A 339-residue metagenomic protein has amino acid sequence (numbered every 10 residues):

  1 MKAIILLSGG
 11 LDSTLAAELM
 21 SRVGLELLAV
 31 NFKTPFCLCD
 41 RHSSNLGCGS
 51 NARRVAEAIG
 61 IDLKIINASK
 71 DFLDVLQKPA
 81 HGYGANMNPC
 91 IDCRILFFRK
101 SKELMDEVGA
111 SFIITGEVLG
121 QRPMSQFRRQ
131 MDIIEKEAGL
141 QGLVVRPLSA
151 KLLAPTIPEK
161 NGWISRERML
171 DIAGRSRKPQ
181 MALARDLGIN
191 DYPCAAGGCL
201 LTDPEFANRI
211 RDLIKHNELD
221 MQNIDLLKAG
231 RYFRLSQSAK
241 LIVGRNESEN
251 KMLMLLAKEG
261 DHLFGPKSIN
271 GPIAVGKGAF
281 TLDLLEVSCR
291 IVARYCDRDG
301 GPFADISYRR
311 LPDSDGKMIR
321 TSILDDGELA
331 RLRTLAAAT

Functional and structural regions predicted by a protein language model:
M1-D186, D313-D315, R331-T339: ATP-dependent adenylation/nucleotidyltransferase module used to activate substrates
E137-A138, L143-T339: AMP-forming adenylation/ATP pyrophosphatase catalytic core
